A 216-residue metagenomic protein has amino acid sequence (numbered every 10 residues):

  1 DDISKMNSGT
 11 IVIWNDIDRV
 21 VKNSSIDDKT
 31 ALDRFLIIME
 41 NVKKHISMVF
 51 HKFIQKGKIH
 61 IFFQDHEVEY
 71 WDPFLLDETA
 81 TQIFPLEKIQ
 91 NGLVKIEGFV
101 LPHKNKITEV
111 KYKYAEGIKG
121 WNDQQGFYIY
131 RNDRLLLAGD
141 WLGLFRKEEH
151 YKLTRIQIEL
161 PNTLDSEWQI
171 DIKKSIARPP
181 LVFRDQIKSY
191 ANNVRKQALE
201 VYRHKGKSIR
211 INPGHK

Functional and structural regions predicted by a protein language model:
D1-K119, Q124: Interdomain "switch/hinge" adjacent to the Bergerat
R34, I38, A80-K216: Charged regulatory segments coupled to nucleotide-binding catalytic modules in large multidomain enzymes
